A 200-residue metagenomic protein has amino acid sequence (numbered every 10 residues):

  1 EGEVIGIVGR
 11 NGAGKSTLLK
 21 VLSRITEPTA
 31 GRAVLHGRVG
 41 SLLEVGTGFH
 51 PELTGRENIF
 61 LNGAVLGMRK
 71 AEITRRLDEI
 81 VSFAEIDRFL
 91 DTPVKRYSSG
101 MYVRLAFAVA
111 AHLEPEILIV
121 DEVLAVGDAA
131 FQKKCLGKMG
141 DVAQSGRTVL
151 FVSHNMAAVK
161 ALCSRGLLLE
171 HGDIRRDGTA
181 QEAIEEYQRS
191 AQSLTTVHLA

Functional and structural regions predicted by a protein language model:
V8-R10: The feature captures the beta-strand-to-loop junction immediately N-terminal to the Walker
T29-V39, I174: ABC nucleotide-binding domain "signature motif"
G40, F60, E72-F89, A106-A108: Conserved ABC ATPase "signature" region
N155-A161: Conserved H-loop
A161-L168: Conserved catalytic segment of ABC-fold P-loop ATPases
H171-G172, Y187: Conserved ABC ATPase "signature" C-loop
D177-G178: ABC ATPase "signature
